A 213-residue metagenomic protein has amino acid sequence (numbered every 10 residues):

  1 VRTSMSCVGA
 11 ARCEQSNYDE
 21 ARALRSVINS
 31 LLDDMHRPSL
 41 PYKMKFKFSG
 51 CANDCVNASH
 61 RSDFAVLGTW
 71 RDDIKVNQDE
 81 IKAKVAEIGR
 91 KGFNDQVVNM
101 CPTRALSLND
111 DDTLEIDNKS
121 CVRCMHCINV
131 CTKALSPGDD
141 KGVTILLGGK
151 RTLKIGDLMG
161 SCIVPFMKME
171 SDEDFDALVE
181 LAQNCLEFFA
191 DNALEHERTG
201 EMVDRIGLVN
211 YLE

Functional and structural regions predicted by a protein language model:
V1-G92, M100, S120: Small-residue-enriched alpha-helical segments and adjacent helix-cap loops that form tight helix-helix packing
L32-H36, P102-L106, H126-S136, Q183-E195: Generic secondary-structure signature for well-ordered alpha-helical cores
H36-K43, L108-D111, D191-R205: Flexible, glycine/charged-enriched surface loops at secondary-structure junctions
S59-F64, D139, L146-L147: Long insertion/accessory domains within large nucleic-acid-processing enzymes
N77-M100, H126-P137, K154-E170: Short Fe-S-cluster ligation motifs
D95-I116, S120-T144: Iron-sulfur cluster-binding cysteine motifs and their immediate structural context in ferredoxin-like electron-transfer
V143, G149-A193: A hydrophobic, small-residue-rich beta->alpha segment in the mid-to-C-terminal subdomain of diverse proteins
E213: Long C-terminal interaction/binding lobes of large macromolecular proteins
